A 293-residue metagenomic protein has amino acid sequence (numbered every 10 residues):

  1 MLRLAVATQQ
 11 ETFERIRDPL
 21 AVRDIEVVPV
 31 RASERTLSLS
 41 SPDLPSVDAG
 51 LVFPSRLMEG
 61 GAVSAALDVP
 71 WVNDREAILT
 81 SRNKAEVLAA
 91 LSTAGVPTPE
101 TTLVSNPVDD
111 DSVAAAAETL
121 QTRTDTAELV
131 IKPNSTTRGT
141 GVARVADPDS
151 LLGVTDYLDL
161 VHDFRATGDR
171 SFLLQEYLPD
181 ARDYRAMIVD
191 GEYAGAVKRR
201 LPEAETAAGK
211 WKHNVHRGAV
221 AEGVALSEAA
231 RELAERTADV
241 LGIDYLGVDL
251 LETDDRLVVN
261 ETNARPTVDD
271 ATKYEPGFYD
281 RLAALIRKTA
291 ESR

Functional and structural regions predicted by a protein language model:
R3, A7-P107: Conserved N-proximal alpha/beta basic substrate-recognition cap immediately N-terminal to, or forming the N-lobe
S55-L57, N134-T136, R265: Short glycine-rich anion-binding loops that position phosphate/pyrophosphate groups of nucleotides and phosphorylated
T80-F172: Active-site nucleotide/adenylate-binding loops and adjacent lid/helix of ATP-dependent enzymes
L129, A194-G195, V258-E261: Protein kinase-like catalytic core scaffold
T140, V145-E232, T237: Phosphate-binding site of ATP-dependent enzymes
A186-I188, R256-D270: A short beta-strand motif that forms the metal-chelation/ATP-contact edge of phosphoryl-transfer active sites
A208-R256, R281, L285-R293: A long amphipathic alpha-helix within ATP-dependent nucleotide-binding catalytic cores
D269-F278: ATP-dependent carboxylate-activation loops
